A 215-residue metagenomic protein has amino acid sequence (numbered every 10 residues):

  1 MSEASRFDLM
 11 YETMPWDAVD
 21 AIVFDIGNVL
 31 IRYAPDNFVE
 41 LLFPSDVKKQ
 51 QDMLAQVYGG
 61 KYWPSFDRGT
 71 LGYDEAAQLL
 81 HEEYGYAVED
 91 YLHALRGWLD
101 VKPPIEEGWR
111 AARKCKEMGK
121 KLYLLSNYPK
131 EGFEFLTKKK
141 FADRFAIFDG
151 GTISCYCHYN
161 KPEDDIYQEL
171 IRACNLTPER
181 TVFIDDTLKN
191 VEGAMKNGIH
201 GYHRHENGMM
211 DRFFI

Functional and structural regions predicted by a protein language model:
S2-F24, K130, K138-I215: Asp-based, Mg2+/Mn2+-dependent phosphohydrolase catalytic module
S2-Y58, K196: Active-site neighborhood of HAD-like aspartate-dependent phosphohydrolases
A18-A21, E89-Y123, D164: Short, acidic loop-to-helix structural element flanking the phosphoryl-transfer center in phosphate-processing enzymes
L30-Y33, V39, M118, E131-F135 (+2 more regions): Short catalytic/ligand-binding loop motif for oxyanion handling, primarily in non-cytosolic enzymes, centered on
N37, K61, P103, E131 (+2 more regions): Short alpha-helical
E40, Q50-Q56, W63-S65, H81 (+2 more regions): Helical cap/lid subdomains and adjacent loops of hydrolase enzymes that gate the active-site channel and determine
W63-A94: A metal-dependent, Asp-based hydrolase signature
S126: Conserved phosphate-coupling serine/threonine residues in phosphotransfer and NTP-handling enzymes
